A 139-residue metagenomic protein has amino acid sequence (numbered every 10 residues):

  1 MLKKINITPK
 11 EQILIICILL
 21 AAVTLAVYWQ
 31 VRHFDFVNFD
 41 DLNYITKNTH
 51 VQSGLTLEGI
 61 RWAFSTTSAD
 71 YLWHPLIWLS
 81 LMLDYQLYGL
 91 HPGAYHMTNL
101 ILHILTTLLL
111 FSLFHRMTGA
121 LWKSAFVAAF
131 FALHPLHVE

Functional and structural regions predicted by a protein language model:
M1-E139: Polytopic membrane enzymes that build or remodel cell-surface glycoconjugates and lipids
